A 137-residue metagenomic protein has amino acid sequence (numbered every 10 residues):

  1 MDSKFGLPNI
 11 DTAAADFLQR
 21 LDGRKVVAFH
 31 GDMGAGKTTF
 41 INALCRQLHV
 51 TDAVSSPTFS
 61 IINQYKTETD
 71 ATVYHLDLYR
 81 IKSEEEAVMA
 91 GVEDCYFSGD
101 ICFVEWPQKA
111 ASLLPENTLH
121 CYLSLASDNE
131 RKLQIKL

Functional and structural regions predicted by a protein language model:
M1, P8, R46-H49, K82-L137: Short phosphate-coordinating micro-motif centered on Lys-Gly-acidic
F5, N9-R20: Pre-Walker A adenine-sensing motif
V27-F29: Hydrophobic anchor at the beta1->P-loop junction of P-loop NTPases
M33: The conserved Walker
K37: Conserved lysine of the Walker
V50-Y65: Short beta-strand-centered segment that lines the nucleotide-binding/catalytic pocket of NTP-utilizing
V73-K82: Switch II (G3) loop of P-loop NTPases
